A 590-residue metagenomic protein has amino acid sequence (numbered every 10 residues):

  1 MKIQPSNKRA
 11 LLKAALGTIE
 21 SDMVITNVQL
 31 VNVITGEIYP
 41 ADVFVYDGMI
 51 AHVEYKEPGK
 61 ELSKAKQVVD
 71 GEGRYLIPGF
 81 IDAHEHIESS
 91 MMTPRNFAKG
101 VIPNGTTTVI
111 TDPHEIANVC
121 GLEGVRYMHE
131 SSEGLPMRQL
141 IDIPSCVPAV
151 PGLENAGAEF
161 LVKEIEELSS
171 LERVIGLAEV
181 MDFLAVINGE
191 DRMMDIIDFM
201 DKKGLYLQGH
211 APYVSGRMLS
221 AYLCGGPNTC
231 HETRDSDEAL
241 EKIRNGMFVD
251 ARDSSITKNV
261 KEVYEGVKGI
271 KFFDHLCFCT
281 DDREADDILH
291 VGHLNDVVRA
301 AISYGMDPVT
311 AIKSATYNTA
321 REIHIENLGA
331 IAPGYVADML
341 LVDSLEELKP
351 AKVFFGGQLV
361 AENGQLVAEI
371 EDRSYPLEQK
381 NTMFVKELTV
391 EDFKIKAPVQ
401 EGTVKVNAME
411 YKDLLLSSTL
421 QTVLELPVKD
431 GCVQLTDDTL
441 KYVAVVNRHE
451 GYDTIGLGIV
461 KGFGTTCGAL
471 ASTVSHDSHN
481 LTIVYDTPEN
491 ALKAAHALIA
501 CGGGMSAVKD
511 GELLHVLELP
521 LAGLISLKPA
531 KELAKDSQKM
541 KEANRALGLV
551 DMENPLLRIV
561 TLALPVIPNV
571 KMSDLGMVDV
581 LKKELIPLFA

Functional and structural regions predicted by a protein language model:
M1-A41, V45-Y46, I102-N104, L289-G305 (+1 more regions): Active-site microenvironment of metallo-dependent hydrolases
K2-A15, I19, A98-Y206, G269 (+1 more regions): Divalent-metal coordination cores built from histidine and acidic residues
I19-I25, K60-T111: Replace "His-x-His-based motif
D22-V24, K66-Q67, T107-V109, M137-L140 (+11 more regions): Structural motif
V28, G48, G73, H84 (+9 more regions): Divalent metal-coordination and catalytic microenvironments
Y55, P113-I116, P144-C146, D182 (+6 more regions): Short, ordered loop/turn segments at secondary-structure junctions
I77-H84, T111-H114, D142, A178 (+3 more regions): Active-site neighborhood of phospho(di)ester-bond hydrolases with catalytic His/Asp-centered motifs
G124, E159-E179, A185-A251, T257-C279 (+2 more regions): Histidine/acidic residue-rich metal-binding segments in metalloenzymes
